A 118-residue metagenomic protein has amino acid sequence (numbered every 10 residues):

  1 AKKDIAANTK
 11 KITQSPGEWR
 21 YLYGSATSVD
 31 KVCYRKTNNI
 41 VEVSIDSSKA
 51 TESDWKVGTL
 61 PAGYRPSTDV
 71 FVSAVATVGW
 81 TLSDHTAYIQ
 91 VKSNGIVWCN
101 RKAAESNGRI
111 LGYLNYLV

Functional and structural regions predicted by a protein language model:
A1-V118: Trimeric viral appendage architectures of receptor-binding fibers, tailspike depolymerases, and tail needles
